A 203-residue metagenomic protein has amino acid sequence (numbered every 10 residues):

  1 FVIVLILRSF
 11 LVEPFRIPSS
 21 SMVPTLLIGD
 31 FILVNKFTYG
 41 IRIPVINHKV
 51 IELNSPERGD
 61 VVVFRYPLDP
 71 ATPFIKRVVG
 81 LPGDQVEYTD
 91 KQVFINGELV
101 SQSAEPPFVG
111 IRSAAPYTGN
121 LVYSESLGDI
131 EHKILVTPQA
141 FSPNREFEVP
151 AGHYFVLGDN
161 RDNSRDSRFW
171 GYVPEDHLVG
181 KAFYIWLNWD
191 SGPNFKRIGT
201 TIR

Functional and structural regions predicted by a protein language model:
F1-L11, F37: Transmembrane alpha-helices and immediately adjacent membrane-cytoplasm interface residues in multi-pass integral
R8-S20: Aromatic-capped interface at the extracytoplasmic side of an N-terminal signal-anchor transmembrane helix
F15, P24-R203: Soluble "head" domains of membrane/secretory-pathway proteins
